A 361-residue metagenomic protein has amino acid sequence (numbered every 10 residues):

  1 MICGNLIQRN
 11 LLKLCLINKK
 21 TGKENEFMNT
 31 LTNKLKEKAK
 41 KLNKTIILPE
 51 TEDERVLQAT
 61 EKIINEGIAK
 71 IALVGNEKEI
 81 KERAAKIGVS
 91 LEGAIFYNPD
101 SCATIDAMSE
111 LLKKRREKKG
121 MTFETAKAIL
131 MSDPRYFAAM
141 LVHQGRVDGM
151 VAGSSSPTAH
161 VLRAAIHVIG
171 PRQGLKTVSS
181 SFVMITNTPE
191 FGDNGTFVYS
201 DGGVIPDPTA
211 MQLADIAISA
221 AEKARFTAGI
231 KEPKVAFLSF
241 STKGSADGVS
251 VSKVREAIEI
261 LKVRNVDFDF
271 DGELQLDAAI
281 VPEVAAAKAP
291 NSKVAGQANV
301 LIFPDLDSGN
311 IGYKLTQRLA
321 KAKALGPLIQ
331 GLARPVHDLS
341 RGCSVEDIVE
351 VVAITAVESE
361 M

Functional and structural regions predicted by a protein language model:
I2, I7-F27: Short, Lys/Arg-enriched N-terminal segments with co-localized hydrophobic residues within the first ~10-30 amino acids
F27-A295, V300-M361: Anion-binding alpha/beta catalytic cores of soluble intermediary-metabolism enzymes, centered on
